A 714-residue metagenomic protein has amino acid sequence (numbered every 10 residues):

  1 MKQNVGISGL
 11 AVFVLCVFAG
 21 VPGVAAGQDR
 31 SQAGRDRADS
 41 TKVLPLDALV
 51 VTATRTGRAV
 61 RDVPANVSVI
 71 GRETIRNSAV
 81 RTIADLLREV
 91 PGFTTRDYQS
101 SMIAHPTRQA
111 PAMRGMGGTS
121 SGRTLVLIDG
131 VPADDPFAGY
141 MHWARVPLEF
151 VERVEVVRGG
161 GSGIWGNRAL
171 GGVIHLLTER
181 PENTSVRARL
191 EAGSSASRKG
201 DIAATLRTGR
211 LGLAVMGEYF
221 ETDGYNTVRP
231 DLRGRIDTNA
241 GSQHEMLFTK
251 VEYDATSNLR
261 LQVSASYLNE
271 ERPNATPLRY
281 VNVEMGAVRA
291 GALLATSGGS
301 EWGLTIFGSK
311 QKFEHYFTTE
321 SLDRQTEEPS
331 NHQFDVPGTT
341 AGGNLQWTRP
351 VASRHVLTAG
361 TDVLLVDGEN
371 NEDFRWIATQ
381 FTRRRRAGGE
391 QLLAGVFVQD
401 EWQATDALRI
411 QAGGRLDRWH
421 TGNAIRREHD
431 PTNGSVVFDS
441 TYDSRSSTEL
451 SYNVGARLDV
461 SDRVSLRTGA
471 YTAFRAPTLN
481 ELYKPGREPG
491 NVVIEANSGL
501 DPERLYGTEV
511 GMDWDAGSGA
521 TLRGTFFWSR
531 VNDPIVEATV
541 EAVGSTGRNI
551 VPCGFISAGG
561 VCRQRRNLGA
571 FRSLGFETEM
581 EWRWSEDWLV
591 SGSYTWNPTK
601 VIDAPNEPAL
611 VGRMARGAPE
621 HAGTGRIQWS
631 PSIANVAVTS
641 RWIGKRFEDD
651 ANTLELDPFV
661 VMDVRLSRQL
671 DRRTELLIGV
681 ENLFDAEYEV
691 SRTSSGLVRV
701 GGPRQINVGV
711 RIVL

Functional and structural regions predicted by a protein language model:
I83-L86, Q109-G115, L127-D129, M141-P147 (+2 more regions): N-terminal periplasmic accessory domains that precede and gate Gram-negative outer-membrane beta-barrel machines
A84, R88-V131: Extracytoplasmic beta-strand/coil segments of soluble accessory domains associated with Gram-negative outer-membrane
V131-R158: Short acidic/polar hinge/loop motifs at secondary-structure boundaries that mediate gating or recognition
S162-G163, H175, N183-V186, E191 (+1 more regions): Periplasmic-side early beta-strands and strand-to-turn transitions of outer-membrane beta-barrels
T205, Y253-D254, D400, P502-Y506 (+2 more regions): Conserved C-terminal beta-signal and adjacent last beta-strands/turns of outer-membrane beta-barrel proteins
D254-L268, E284-G434, T441-Y442, S446-E449 (+9 more regions): Face-selective signature of the C-terminal outer-membrane beta-barrel domain
L278-T296, H332-A341, R385, G389-L393 (+9 more regions): Outer-membrane beta-barrel signature, preferentially recognizing the C-terminal barrel domain of Gram-negative
Q403-D406, I410, R523, F527-V531 (+2 more regions): Gram-negative outer-membrane beta-barrel transporters
